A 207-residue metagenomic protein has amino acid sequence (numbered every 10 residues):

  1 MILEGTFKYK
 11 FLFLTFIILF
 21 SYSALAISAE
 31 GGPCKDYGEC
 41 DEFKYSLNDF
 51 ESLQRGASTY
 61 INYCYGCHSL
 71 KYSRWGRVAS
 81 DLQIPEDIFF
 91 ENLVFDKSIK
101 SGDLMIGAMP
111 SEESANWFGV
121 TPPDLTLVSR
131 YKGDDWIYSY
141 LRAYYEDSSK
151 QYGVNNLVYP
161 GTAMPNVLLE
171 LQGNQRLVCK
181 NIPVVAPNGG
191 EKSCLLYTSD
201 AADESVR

Functional and structural regions predicted by a protein language model:
I2-L12, I18-L47, R207: Post-cleavage N-terminal segment of exported redox proteins
E30-S58, S69-S80: Electrostatic cytochrome c docking/interface patches
S58-L70, I106, P110-S111, T121-L127 (+2 more regions): C-type cytochrome heme c attachment motif
A79-N116, V120-T121, V128: Structured domain cores in non-transmembrane regions
S149-V154: Surface-exposed patches in mature extracellular/periplasmic domains of secreted proteins
P160-L196: Mobile gating loops/cap/lid regions near enzyme active sites that modulate substrate access
Y197-A202: Conserved small/polar residues in nucleotide/adenosyl-binding loops
